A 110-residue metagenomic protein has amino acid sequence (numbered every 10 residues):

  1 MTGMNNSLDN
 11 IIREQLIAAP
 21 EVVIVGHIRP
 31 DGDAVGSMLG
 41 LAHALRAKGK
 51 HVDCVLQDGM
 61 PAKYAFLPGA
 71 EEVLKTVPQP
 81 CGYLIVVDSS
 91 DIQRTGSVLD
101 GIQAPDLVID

Functional and structural regions predicted by a protein language model:
M1-D110: Replace "Mg2+/Mn2+-dependent" with "divalent metal-dependent
